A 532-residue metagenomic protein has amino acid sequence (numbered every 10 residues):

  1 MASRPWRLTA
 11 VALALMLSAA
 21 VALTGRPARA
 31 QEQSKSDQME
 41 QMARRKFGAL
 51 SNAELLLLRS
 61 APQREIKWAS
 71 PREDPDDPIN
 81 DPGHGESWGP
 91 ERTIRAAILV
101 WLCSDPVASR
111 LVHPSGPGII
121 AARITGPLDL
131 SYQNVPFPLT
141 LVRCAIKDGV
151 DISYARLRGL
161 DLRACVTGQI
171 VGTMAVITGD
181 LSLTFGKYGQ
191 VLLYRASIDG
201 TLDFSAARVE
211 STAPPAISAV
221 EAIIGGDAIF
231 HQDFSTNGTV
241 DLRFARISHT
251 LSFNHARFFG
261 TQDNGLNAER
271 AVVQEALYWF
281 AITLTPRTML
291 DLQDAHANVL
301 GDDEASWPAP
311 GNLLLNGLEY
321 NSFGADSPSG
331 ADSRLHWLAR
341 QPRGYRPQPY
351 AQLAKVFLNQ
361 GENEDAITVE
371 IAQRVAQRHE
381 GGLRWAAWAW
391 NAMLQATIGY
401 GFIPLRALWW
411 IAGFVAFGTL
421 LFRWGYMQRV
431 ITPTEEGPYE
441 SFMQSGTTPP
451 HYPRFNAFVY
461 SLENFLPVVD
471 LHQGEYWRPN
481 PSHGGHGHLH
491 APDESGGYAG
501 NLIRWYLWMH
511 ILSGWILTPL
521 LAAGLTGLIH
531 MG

Functional and structural regions predicted by a protein language model:
M1-L13: Bacterial N-terminal signal peptides that target proteins for export
A10-A22: Bacterial N-terminal signal peptides
A22-E32: Boundary at the C-terminal end of the N-terminal hydrophobic targeting segment
Q31-N391: N-terminal leader/targeting and pre-domain segments
T201, E221, A412-T419, L512-G524: Hydrophobic alpha-helical transmembrane segments of multi-pass integral membrane proteins
L383-Q395, G485-S495: Membrane-proximal N-terminal segments immediately preceding the first transmembrane helix
A386-E475: Core alpha-helical transmembrane segments of integral membrane proteins
Q473-G532: Pore domain of cation channels
